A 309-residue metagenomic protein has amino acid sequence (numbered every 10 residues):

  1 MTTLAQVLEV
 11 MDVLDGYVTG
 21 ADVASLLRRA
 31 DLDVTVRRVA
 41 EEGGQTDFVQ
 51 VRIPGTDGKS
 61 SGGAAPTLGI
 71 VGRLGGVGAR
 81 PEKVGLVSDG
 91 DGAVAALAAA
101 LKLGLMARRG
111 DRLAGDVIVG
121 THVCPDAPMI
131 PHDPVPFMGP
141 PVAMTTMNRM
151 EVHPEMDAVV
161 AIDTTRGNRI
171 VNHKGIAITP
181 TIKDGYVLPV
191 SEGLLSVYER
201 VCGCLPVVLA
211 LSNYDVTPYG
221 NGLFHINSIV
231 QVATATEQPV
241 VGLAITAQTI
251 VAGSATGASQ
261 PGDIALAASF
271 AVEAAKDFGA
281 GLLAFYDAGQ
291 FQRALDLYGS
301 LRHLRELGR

Functional and structural regions predicted by a protein language model:
A5-R80: Soluble metallo-hydrolase cores and metallopeptidase-like ectodomains found primarily in the secretory/periplasmic
R28, P134-T179: C-terminal domain-closing interface element
E42-G44, T56-A64, V87-D89, R109-L113 (+2 more regions): Solvent-exposed alpha-helices and their adjacent loops that cap or buttress functional pockets in soluble metabolic
I70, R80-T121: Alpha-helical metal-binding/catalytic segments enriched in His/Glu/Asp
R73-G85, A177-P180: Glycine/charged-rich beta-loop-alpha catalytic/anionic-binding loops adjacent to active sites
E82, P128-V135, I170-K174, A255-T256: Short acidic, glycine/serine/threonine-rich loops at helix termini
A114-M147: A structural-propensity feature for long, helix-poor, extended segments
T165-L307: Active-site-adjacent substrate-binding region of metalloamidase/peptidase-like peptide-processing proteins
